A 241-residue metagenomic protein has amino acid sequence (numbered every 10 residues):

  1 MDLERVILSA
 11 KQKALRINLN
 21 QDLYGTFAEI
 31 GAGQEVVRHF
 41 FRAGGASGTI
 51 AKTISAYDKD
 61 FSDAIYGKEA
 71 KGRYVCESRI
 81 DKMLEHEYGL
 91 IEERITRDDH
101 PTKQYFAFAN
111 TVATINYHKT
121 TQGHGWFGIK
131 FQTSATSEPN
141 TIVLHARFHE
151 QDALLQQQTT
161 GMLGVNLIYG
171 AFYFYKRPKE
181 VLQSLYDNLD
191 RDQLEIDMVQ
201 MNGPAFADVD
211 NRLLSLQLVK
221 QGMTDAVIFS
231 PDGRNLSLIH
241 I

Functional and structural regions predicted by a protein language model:
D2-A146: Short alpha-helical segments enriched in small residues
R94-S237: Long, mid-chain structured domain cores
I239-I241: Conserved small/polar residues in nucleotide/adenosyl-binding loops
